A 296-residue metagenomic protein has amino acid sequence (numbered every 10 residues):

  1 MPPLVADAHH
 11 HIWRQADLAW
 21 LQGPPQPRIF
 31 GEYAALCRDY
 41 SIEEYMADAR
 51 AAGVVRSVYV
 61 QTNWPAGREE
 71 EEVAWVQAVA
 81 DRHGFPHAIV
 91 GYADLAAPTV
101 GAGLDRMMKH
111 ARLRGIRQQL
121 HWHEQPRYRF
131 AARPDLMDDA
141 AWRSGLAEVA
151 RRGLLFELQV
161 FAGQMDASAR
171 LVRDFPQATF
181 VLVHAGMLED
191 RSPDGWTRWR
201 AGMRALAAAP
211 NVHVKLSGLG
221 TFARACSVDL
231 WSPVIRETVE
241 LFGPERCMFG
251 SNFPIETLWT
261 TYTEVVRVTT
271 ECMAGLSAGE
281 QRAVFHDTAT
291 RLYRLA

Functional and structural regions predicted by a protein language model:
M1-A8, D17-A51, R56, E237 (+2 more regions): Mid-to-C-terminal alpha-helical segments outside catalytic/metal-binding sites
V5-Q15, L182-A185: Histidine-centered catalytic micro-motifs
H9, S57, I89, I116 (+6 more regions): Conserved, mostly hydrophobic/aromatic
R14-V58, K109-R133, M137-D138, A178-T179 (+2 more regions): Active-site gating loops and adjacent loop-to-helix segments of metal-dependent hydrolytic enzymes
L21, A132-M248: Catalytic pocket-lining loop regions of alpha/beta-barrel enzymes, especially the amidohydrolase/enolase/GH5 lineages
L36-R38, N63-E70, A93-G101, V160-D166 (+3 more regions): Acidic-and-aromatic substrate-binding clefts and catalytic sites of carbohydrate-active enzymes
G67-G163, R170, H213-F222: Active-site gating/metal-coordination segments in enzymes
E69-R82, A169-V181, P233-E240, V265-C272: Short, electropositive alpha-helical surface patch
